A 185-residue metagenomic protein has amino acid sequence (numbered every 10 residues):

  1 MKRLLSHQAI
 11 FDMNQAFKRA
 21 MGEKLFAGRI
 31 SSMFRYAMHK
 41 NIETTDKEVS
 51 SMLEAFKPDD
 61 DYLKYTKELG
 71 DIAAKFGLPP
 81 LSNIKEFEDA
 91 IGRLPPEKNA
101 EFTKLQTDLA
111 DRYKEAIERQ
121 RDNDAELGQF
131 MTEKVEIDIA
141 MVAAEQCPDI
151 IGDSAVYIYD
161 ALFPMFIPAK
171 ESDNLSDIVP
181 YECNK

Functional and structural regions predicted by a protein language model:
M1-K185: A composition-driven surface/loop motif
